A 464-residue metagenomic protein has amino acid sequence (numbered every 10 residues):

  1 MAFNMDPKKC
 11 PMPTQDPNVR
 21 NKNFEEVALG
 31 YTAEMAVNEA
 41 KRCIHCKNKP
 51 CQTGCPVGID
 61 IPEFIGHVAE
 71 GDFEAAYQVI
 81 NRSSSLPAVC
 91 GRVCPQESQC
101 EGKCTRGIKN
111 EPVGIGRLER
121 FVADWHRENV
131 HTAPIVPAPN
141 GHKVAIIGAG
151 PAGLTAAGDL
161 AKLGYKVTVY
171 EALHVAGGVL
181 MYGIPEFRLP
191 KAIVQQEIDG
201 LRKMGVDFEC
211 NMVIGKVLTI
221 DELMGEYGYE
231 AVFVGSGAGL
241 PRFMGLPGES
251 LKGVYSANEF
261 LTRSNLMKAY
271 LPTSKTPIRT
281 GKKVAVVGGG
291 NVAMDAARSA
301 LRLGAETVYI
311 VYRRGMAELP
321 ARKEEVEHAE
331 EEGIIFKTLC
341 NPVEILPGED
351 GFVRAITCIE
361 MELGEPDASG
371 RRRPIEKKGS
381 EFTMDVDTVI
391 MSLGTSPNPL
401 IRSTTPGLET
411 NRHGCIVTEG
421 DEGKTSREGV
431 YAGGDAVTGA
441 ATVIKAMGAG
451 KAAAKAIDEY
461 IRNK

Functional and structural regions predicted by a protein language model:
R20-N38, I59-R92, K109-V136, S264-N265: Ferredoxin-type iron-sulfur electron-transfer modules in oxidoreductases and energy-metabolism complexes
K41-E63, S85-I108: Local cysteine-cluster metal-coordination motifs and their immediate loop/turn environment, predominantly Fe-S cluster
A75, A138, K143-I147, Q195-L246 (+4 more regions): Feature captures the FAD/FMN-dependent oxidoreductase FAD-binding
V122-A138, Q196-K216, P241-L303, N411-D421 (+1 more regions): Glycine-rich dinucleotide-binding loop and its adjacent helix/turn
H142-T168, A293-L301: N-terminal Rossmann-like FAD-binding beta1-loop-alpha1 element of flavoenzymes
V169, L173-K203, D207-F208, A297-E344: Rossmann-like dinucleotide-binding cores of NAD(P)H-dependent redox enzymes
S250-G281, P366-A440: FAD-site-proximal beta/loop scaffold in flavoenzymes
A436-K464: A conserved FAD-binding loop/helix module that cradles the flavin
